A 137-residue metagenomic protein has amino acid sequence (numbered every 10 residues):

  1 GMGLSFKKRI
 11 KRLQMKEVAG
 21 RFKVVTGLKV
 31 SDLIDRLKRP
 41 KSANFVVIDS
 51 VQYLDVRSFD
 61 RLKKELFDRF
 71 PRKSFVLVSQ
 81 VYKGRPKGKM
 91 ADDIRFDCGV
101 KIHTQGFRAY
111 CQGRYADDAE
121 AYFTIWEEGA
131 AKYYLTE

Functional and structural regions predicted by a protein language model:
G1-D32: Conserved P-loop
S5-R9, R61-E65, D93-D97: Alpha-helical scaffold elements adjacent to nucleotide-binding pockets in ATP/GTP-utilizing enzyme cores
V18-F22, K41-F45, R69-V78: Loop/turn-to-beta-strand initiation segments
K23-G27, V47-S50, V76-Q80, T104-Q105: Conserved beta-strand segments of the P-loop GTPase G domain that flank and frequently precede/overlap
K29-K41, K64: Conserved alpha-helical scaffold flanking the Walker A/P-loop in AAA+ ATPase domains
L37-R57: Conserved P-loop NTPase "ATPase switch" module shared by AAA+ and STAND
Q52-K63, P86-G88: Conserved ATPase-coupling elements of RecA-like P-loop NTPase cores
D68-E137: Phosphate-binding/switch region of NTP-binding enzymes
